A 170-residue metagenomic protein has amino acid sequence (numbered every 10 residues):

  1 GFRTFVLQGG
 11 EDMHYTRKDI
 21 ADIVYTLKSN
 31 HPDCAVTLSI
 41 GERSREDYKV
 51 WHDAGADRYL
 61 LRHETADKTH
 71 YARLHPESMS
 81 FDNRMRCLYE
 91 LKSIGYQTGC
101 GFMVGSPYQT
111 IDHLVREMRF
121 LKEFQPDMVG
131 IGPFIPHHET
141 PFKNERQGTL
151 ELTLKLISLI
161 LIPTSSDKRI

Functional and structural regions predicted by a protein language model:
R3-F5, T16-M103: Radical SAM/AdoMet-radical enzyme domain recognition
V6-R17, T69, P133-E145: Glycine-rich, proline-tolerant flexible connector loops at the mouths of alpha/beta enzymes
L7, H31, D57-R58, H63 (+2 more regions): Conserved C-terminal portion of the radical SAM core fold that forms the substrate/S-adenosylmethionine-binding
E11, E42, S106: Acidic, glycine-rich active-site loops and adjacent beta-strand->loop/helix elements that engage anionic groups
Y15, D19, H75-N83, Q109-R116 (+1 more regions): Alpha-helix N-cap and loop-to-helix initiation/capping positions
